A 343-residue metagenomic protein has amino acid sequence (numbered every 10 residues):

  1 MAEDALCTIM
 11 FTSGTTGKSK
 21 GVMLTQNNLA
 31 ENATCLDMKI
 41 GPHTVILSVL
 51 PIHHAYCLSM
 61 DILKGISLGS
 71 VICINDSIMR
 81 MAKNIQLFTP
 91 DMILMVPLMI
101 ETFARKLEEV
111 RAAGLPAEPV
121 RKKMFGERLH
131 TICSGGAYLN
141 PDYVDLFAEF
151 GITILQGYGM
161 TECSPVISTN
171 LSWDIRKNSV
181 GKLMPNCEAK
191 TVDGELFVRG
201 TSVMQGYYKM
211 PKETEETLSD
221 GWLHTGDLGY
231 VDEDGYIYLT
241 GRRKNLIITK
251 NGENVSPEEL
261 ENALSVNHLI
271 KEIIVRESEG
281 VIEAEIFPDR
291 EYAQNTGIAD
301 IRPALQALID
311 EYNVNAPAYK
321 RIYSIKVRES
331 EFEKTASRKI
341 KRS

Functional and structural regions predicted by a protein language model:
M1-F11, K18, I40-V45: Conserved pre-ATP/AMP-binding loop-to-beta segment of ANL
C7-A33: Conserved AMP-binding A3 loop
A30-V45, I52-P119, E149: Conserved AMP-binding/adenylation subdomain of ANL enzymes
D91-L94, R105-I175, K271: Gly/Ser/Thr-rich phosphate-binding loop
Y138, R176-K209, T217, E233-D234 (+1 more regions): Adenylate-forming AMP-binding core of the ANL superfamily, especially NRPS adenylation
I175-K177, V203-G226, P257-N262: Conserved ANL (AMP-binding/adenylate-forming) active-site segment centered on the GW(Y/F)…HTG consensus within
G200, G206, L228-P317: AMP-binding/adenylate-forming catalytic core of the ANL superfamily
E272-V275, E279-G280, D310-S343: Conserved C-terminal "lid"/linker of ANL adenylate-forming enzymes
